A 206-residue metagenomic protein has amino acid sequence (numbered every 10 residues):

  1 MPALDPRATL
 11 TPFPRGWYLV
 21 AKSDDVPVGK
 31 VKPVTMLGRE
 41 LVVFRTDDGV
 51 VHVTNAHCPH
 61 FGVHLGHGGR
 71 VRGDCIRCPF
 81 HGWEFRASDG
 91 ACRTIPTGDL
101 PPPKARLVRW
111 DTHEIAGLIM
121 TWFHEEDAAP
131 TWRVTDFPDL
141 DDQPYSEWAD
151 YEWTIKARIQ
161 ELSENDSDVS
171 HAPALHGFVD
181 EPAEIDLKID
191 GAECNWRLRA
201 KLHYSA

Functional and structural regions predicted by a protein language model:
M1-P14: A boundary/linker detector
D5-A8, L19-L140: Rieske [2Fe-2S] iron-sulfur-binding domain
V50, D127-A206: C-terminal catalytic domain of Rieske-type non-heme iron oxygenases
